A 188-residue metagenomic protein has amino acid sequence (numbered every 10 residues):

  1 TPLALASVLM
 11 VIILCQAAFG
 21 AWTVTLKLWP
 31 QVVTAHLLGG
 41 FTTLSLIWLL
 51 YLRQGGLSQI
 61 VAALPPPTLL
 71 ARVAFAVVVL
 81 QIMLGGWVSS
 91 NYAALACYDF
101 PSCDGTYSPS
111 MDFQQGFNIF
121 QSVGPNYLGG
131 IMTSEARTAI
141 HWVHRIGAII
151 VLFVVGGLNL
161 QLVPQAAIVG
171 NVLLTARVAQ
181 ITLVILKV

Functional and structural regions predicted by a protein language model:
T1-V188: Polytopic transmembrane helical bundles with strong interfacial aromatic enrichment
